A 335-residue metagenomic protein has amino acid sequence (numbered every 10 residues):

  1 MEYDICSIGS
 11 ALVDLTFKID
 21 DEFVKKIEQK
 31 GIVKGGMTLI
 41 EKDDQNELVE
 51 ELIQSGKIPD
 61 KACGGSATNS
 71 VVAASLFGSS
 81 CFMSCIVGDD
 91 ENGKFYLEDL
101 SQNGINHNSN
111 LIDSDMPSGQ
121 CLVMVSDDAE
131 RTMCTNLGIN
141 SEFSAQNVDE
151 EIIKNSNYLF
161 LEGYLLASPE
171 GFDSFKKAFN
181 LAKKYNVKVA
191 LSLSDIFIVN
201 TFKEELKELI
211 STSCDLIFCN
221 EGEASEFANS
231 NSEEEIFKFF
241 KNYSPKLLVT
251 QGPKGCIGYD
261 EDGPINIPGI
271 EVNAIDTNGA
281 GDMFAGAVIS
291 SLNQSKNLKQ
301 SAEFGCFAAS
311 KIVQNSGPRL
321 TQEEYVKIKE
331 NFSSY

Functional and structural regions predicted by a protein language model:
M1-I19, K26, K30-I32, G36 (+2 more regions): Conserved phosphate-binding/catalytic region of the ribokinase-like
M1-S84, K94: Glycine-rich phosphate/adenosyl-contacting loop at the front of the ribokinase-like
S75, S101, N180-K183, K241: Anion (oxyanion) recognition and catalysis
D99-M116: A glycine-rich helix N-cap at a beta->alpha junction
N108-I112, V123-P169: Conserved phosphate-binding/catalytic loop of the ribokinase/pfkB sugar-kinase fold
N140-V148, D173-S174, N200, E204-E205: Active-site glycine-rich loop that binds ribose-phosphate moieties when present
K176, K183-K188, L193-N266: Conserved phosphate/ATP/ADP-binding segment of small-molecule kinases
